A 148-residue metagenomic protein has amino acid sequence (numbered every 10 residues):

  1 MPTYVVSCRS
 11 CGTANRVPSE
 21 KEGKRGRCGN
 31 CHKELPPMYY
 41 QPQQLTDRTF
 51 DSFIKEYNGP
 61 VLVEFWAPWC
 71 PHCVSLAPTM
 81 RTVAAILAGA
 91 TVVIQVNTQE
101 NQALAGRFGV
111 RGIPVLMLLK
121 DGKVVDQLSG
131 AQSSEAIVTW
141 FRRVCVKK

Functional and structural regions predicted by a protein language model:
C8-C11, C28-C31: Short cysteine-rich clusters marking metal-coordination/redox-active sites
G12-N15, L35, A77: Cys/His-rich microdomains that often coordinate metals
V17-R27: Short linker/helix segments within small regulatory modules
Q43-V61: A short beta-strand-turn-helix
L45, F65, M80-A84, A88-A103: Thiol-based oxidoreductase modules, predominantly thioredoxin-like and allied folds used for disulfide exchange
N58, F65-W69, G112: Short pre-active-site segment immediately N-terminal to redox-active cysteine/selenocysteine motifs in thiol-based
F65-T79: Conserved redox-active cysteine motifs that mediate thiol-disulfide chemistry, especially di-cysteine Cys-X(1-2)-Cys
G112, M117-K148: Non-catalytic, surface beta->alpha helical segment in thiol-disulfide oxidoreductase systems
